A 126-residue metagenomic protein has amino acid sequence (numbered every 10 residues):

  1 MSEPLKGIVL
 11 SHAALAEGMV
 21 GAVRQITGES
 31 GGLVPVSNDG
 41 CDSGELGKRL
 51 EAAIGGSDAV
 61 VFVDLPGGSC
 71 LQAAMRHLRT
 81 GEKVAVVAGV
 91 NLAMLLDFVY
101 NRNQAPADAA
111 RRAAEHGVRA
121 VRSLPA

Functional and structural regions predicted by a protein language model:
M1-A126: N-terminal loops that bind phosphate or other acidic moieties and the adjacent beta-alpha structural core
